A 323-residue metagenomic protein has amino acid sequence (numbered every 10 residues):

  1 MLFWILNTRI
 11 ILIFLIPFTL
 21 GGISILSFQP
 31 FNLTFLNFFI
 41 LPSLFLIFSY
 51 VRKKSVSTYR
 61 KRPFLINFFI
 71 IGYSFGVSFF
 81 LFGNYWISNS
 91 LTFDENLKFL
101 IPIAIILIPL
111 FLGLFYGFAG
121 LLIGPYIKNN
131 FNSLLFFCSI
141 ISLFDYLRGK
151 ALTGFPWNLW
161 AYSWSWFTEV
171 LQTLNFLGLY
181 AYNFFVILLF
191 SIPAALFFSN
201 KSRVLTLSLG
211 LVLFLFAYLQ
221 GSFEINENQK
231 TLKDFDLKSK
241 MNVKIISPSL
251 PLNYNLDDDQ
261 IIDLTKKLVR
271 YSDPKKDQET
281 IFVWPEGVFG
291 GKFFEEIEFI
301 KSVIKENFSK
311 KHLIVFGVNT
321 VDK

Functional and structural regions predicted by a protein language model:
L2-T231: Membrane-embedded alpha-helical bundles of multi-pass enzymes that act on lipidic or dolichyl-linked glycan substrates
G221-K323: Soluble catalytic regions of membrane-associated enzymes that act on cell-envelope and secretory-pathway components
